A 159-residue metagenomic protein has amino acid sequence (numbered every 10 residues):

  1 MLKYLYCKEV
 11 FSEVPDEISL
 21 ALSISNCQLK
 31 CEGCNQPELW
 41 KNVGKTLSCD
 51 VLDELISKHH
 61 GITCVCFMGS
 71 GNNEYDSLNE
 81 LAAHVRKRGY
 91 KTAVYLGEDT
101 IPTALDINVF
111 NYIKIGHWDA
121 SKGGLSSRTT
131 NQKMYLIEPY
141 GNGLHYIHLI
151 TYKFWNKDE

Functional and structural regions predicted by a protein language model:
M1-S23, Q36-K41, K157-E159: N-terminal [4Fe-4S]-dependent radical SAM core
S23-K30: Short pre-active-site segment immediately N-terminal to redox-active cysteine/selenocysteine motifs in thiol-based
C31-N35: The canonical Cys-X-X-Cys-His
L39, S70, H117-W118: Flexible loop residues that form catalytic and substrate-binding hotspots at small-molecule/glycan-binding clefts
K41-D53, N72-N108: Canonical radical SAM enzyme core domain
E54-Y75: Short Fe-S-cluster ligation motifs
V65, T92-V94, I113: Hydrophobic faces of well-ordered beta-strands that scaffold small-molecule active sites in alpha/beta enzyme cores
I107-E159: Classical nucleotidyltransferase
